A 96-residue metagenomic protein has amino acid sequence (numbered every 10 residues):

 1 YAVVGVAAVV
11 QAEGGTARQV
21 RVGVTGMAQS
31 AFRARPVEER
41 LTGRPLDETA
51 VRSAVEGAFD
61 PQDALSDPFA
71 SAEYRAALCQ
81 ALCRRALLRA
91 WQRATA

Functional and structural regions predicted by a protein language model:
Y1-A96: C-terminal structural segment of proteins
